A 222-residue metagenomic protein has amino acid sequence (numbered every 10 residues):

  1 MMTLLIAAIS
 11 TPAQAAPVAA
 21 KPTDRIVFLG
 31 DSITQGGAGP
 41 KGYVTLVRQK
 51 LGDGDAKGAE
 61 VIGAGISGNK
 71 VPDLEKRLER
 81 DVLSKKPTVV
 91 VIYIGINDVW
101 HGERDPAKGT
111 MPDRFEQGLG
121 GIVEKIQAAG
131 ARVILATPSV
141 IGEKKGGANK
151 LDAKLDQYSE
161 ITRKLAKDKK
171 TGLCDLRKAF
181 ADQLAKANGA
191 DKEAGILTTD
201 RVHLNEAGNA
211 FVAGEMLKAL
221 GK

Functional and structural regions predicted by a protein language model:
M1-S10: Bacterial N-terminal signal peptides
Q14-F28: Membrane/wall-proximal cationic-aromatic binding patches
A20-K21, L46-K57, D73-K222: Alpha-helical cap/lid subdomain in secreted, periplasmic, or secretory-pathway luminal O-acyl-processing enzymes
D24-G39, S67-K70, V99: Catalytic nucleophile-elbow at a beta strand-turn-alpha helix junction centered on a G-D-S/GDSL motif, marking
F28-L29, G63, L135, T198: A structural signal for the hydrophobic beta-strands that form the central parallel beta-sheet of Rossmann-like
K41-T45: Short Gly/aromatic-enriched secondary-structure transition segments
G54-K70: A short beta-strand-loop structural module common to alpha/beta enzyme folds
